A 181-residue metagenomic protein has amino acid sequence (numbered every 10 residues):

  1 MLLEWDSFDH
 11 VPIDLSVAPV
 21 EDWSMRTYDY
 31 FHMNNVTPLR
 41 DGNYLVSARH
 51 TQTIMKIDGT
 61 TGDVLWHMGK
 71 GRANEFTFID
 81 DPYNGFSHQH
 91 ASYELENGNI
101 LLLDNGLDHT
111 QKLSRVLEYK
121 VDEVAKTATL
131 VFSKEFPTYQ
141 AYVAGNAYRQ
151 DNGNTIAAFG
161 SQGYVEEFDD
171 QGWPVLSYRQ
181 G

Functional and structural regions predicted by a protein language model:
M1-G181: Histidine-/acidic-rich catalytic cores in large beta-rich domains
